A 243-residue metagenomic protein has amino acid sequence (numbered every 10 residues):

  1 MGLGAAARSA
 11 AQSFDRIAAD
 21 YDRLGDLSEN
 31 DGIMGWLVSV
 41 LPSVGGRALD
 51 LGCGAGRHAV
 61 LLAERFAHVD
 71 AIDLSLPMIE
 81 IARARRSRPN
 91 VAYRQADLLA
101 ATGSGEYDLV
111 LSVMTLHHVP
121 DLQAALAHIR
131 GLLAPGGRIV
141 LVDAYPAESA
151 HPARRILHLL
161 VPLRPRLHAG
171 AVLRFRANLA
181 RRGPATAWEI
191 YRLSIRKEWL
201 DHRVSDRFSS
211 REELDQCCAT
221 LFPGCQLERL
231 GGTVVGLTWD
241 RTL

Functional and structural regions predicted by a protein language model:
M1-V44, L61, M78: Conserved class I S-adenosyl-L-methionine
G46-G52: Conserved class I S-adenosyl-L-methionine
A55-A100: Class I SAM-dependent methyltransferase SAM/SAH-binding core
L111: A conserved beta-strand element that flanks and buttresses the S-adenosyl-L-methionine
M114-T115: Short catalytic micro-motifs in class I SAM-dependent methyltransferases
A124-P135: A short glycine-rich, Lys/Arg-flanked "PGG" loop and its adjoining helix->strand segment in the class I
V140-R174, N178-A180: Conserved class I S-adenosyl-L-methionine
S205-P223: Short alpha-helix
